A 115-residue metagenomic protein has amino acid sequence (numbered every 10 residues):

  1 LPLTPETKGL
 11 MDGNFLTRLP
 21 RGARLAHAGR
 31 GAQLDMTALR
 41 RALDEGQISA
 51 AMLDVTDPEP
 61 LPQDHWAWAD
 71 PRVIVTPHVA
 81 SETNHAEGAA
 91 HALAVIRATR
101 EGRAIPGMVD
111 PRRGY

Functional and structural regions predicted by a protein language model:
L1-W66: Rossmann-like adenosine-cofactor binding region
E59-Y115: C-terminal helix-to-coil terminal segments
